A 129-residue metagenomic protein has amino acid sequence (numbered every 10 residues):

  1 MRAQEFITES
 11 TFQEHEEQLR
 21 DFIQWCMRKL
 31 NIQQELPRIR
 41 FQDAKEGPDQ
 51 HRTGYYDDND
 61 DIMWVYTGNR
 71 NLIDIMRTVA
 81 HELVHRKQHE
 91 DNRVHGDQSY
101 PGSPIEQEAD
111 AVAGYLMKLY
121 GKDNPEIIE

Functional and structural regions predicted by a protein language model:
R2-E5, E9: Proteolytic processing junctions in secreted/extracellular precursors, especially proprotein convertase/trypsin-like
S10-I62, E126: Auxiliary, metal-adjacent structural segments of Zn-dependent hydrolase domains
H15, L19, L72, M76 (+2 more regions): Hydrophobic (often cysteine-bearing) scaffold residues that line and stabilize catalytic clefts of nucleotide/cofactor
I62-V79, S99-P101: Short pre-active-site segment immediately N-terminal to the catalytic Zn-binding motif
E82-L83, L116: Amphipathic alpha-helical segments in well-ordered regions
L83-S99: Catalytic Zn2+-binding segment of zinc metalloproteases
D97-E129: Post-HExxH zinc-binding segment in Zn-dependent metallohydrolases
